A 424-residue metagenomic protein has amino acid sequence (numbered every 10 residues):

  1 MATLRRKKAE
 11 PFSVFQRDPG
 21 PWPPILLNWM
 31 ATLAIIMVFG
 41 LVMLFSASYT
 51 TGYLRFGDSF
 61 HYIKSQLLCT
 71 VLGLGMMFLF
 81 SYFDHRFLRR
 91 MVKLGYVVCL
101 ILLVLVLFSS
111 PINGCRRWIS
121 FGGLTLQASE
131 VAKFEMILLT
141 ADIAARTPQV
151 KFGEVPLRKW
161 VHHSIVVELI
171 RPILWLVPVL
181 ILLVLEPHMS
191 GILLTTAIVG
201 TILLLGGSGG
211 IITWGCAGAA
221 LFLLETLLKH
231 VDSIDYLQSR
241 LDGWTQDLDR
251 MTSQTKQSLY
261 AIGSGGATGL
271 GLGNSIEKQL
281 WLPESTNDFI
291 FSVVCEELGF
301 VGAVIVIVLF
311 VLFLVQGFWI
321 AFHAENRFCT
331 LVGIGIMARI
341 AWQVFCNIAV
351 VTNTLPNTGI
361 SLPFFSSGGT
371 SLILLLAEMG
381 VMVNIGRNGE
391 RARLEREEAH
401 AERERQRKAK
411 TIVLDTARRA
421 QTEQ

Functional and structural regions predicted by a protein language model:
A2-I36, V42-E186, I348-P363, S367 (+2 more regions): Membrane-helix boundary/helix-loop-helix interface segments in multi-pass membrane proteins
L68-M76, E296-G317: Hydrophobic alpha-helical transmembrane segments
V71, K93-L94, C99-L100, L169-V184 (+1 more regions): Hydrophobic alpha-helical segments of polytopic membrane proteins
G75, F83, L139, D232 (+5 more regions): Transmembrane alpha-helix boundary/anchor motif
I112-W118, G122, T213-V306, E325-V332: Hydrophobic, glycine- and aromatic-enriched re-entrant/interface helices and adjoining loop segments
T125, E130, H163-E168, T195 (+4 more regions): Alpha-helical transmembrane segments of multi-pass membrane proteins, especially transporters and channels
L193-I212, I276-G302, G359-I373: Interfacial segments of multi-pass membrane proteins
A321-G359, F365: Loop-to-helix entry and N-terminal half of a specific, functionally important transmembrane alpha helix in multi-pass
